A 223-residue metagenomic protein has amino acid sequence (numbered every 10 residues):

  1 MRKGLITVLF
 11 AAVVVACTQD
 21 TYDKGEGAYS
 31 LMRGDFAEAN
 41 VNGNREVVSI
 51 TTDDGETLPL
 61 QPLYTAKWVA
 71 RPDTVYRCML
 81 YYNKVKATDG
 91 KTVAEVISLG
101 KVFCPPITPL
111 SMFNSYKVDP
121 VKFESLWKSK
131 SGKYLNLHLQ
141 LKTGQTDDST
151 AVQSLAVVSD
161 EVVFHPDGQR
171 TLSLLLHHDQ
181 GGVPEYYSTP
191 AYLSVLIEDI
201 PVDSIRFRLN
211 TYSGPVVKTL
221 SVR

Functional and structural regions predicted by a protein language model:
M1-G4: Positively charged n-region of N-terminal signal peptides that target proteins for export
V13-A16: C-terminal motif of bacterial Sec signal peptides marking the signal peptidase cleavage site
D20-R45: Structural detector for short beta-strands of small beta-barrel domains
T65-L80: Short nucleic-acid-contacting surface segments enriched for D/E, G, S/T with interspersed K/R
R71, H177-I205, Y212: Short, solvent-exposed, Trp/other aromatic-anchored flexible loops in extracytoplasmic proteins
N83-Q140: Surface-exposed beta-loop interaction hotspot
K84-G90, V202-D203, N210-T219: Short acidic/polar inter-strand loop motif in beta-rich domains
K122-H177: Short helix-loop boundary/capping segments
